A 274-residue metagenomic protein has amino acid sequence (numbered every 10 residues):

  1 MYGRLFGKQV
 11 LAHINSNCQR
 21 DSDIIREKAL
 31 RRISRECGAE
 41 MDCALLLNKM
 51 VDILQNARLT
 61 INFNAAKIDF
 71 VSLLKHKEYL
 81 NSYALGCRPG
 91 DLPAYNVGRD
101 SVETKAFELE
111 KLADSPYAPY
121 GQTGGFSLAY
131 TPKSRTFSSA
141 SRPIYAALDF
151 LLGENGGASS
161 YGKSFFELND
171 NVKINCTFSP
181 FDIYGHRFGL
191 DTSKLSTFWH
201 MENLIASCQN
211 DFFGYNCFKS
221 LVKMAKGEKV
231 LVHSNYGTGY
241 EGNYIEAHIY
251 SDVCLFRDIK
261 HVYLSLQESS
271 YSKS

Functional and structural regions predicted by a protein language model:
Y2-R32, E40, N48-D52, A57-R58 (+5 more regions): Active-site-proximal loop/hinge segments that shape catalytic or ion-binding/gating pockets
I68-L73: Short N-terminal binding/cap micro-motifs at the start of the first secondary-structure element
K77-E78: Short glycine-centered helix-capping/turn motifs at secondary-structure transition points
Y145-L148: Short hydrophobic beta-strand that contains or immediately precedes a catalytic carboxylate
